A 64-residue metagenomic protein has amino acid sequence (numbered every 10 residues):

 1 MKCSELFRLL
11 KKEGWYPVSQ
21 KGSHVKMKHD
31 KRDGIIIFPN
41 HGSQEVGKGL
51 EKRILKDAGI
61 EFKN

Functional and structural regions predicted by a protein language model:
M1-S19, K31-N64: Basic nucleic-acid-binding interfaces
H24-K28: Minor-groove-contacting beta-hairpin "wing" of winged helix-turn-helix DNA-binding domains
